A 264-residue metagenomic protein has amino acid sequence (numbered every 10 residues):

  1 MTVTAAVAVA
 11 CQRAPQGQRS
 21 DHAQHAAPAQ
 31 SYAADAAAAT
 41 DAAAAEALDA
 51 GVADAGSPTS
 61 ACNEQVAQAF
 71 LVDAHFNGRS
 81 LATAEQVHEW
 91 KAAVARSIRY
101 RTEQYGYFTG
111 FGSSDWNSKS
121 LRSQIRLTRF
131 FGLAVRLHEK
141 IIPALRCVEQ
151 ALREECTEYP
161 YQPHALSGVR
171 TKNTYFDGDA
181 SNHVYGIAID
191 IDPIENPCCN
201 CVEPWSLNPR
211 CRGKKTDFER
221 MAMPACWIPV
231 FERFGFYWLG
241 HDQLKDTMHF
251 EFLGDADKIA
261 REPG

Functional and structural regions predicted by a protein language model:
M1-V9: Sec-dependent bacterial lipoprotein signal peptides
A8-G56: Ser/Thr-rich, Pro/Gly/Ala-heavy low-complexity intrinsically disordered linkers and tails of secreted extracellular
Q18-R19, A69-V72, C156, P163-A165 (+1 more regions): Extracellular/mature segments of secreted proteins
A53-K119: N-terminal module-boundary/linker segments of secreted carbohydrate-active enzymes
S60-N63, F176-G264: Catalytic cores and adjacent binding grooves of peptidoglycan-active enzymes
E89-P163: Active-site acidic/histidine clusters and adjacent loop/turn architecture that either coordinate catalytic ions
R146-D190, N196-C198: Active-site-adjacent loop/helix surface patches within enzyme catalytic domains that shape the substrate-binding cleft
